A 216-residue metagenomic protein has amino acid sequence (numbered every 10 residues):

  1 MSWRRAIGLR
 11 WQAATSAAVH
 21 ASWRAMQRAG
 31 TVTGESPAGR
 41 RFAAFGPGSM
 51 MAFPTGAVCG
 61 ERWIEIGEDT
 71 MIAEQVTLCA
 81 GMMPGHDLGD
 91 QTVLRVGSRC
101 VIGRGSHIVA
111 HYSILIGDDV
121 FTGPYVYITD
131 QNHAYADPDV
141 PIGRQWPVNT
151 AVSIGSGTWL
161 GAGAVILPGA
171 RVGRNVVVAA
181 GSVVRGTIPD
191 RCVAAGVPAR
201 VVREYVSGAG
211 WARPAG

Functional and structural regions predicted by a protein language model:
M1-T129, V152-G157, A164, R174 (+2 more regions): Domain-scale signature associated with acetyltransferase and cell-envelope carbohydrate enzymes
M83-P84, D139-I142: Short linear capping/connector segments at secondary-structure termini
L115, D137-P138: Conserved SAM-binding loop
D130-A136: Peri-membrane helix termini and adjoining interfacial loops of integral membrane proteins
I142-V152: A short acidic, glycine-rich active-site loop that binds or catalyzes chemistry on phosphate/adenosine moieties
W159, L167, N175-V183, R191: A generic "structured core" feature
A170: Extracellular carbohydrate recognition
